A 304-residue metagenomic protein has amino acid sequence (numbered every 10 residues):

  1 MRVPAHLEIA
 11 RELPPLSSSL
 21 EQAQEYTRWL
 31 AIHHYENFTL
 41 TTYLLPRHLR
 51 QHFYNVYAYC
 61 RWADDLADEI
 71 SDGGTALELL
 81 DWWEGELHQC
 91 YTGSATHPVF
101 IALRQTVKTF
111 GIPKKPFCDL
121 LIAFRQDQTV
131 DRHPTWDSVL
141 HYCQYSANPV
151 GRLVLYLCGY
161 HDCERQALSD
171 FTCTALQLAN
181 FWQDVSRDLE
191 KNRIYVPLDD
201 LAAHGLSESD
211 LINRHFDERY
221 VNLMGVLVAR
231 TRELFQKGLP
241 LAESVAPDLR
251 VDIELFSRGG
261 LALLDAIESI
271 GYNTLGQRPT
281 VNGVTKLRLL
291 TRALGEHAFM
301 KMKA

Functional and structural regions predicted by a protein language model:
M1-Q177, W182, S186-A304: Catalytic cores of Mg2+-dependent Asp-rich isoprenoid enzymes
